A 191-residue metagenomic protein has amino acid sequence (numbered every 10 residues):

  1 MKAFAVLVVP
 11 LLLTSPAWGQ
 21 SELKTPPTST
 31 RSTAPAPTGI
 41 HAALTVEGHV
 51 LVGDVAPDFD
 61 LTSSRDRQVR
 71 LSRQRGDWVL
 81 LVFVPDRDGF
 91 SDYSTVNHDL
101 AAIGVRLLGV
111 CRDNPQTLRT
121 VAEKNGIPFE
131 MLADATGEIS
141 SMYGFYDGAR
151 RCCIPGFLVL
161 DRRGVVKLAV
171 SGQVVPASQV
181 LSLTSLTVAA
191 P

Functional and structural regions predicted by a protein language model:
A5-S15: Bacterial N-terminal signal peptides
L23-L71: N-terminal "domain-start" segment that seeds a small globular fold
V69-Y93: Short active-site neighborhood of thiol/selenol oxidoreductases, capturing the structured segment around
S72-Q74, F145, G172: Residue-level structural signal for beta-strand termini and adjacent loop
R87-E130, G137-S141: Structural microenvironment flanking redox-active thiols in thiol-disulfide oxidoreductases
P128-F129, F145-L158: Structural micro-motif
C153-P191: Thiol-/selenol-based redox modules, centered on thioredoxin-like and closely related oxidoreductase domains
